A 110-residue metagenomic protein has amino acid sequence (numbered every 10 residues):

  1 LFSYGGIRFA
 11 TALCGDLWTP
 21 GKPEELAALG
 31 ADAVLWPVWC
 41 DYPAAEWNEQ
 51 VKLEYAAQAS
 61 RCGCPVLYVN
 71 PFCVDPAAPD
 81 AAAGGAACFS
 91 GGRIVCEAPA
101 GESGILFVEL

Functional and structural regions predicted by a protein language model:
L1-Y4: Short acidic-hydrophobic surface loop/beta-edge motif
I7-D16, L35: Active-site-proximal beta-strand elements of phosphoester/diester hydrolases
W18-I105: CN hydrolase (nitrilase-like) catalytic-core segments centered on the catalytic cysteine and neighboring Lys/Glu
